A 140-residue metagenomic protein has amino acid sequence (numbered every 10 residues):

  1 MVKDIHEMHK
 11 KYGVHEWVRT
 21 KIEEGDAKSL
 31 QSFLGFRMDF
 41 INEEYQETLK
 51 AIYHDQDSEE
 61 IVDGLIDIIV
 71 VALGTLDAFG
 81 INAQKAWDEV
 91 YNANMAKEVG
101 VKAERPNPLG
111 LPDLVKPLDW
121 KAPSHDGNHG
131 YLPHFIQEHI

Functional and structural regions predicted by a protein language model:
M1-I140: Flexible "arm" and connector segments at domain edges
